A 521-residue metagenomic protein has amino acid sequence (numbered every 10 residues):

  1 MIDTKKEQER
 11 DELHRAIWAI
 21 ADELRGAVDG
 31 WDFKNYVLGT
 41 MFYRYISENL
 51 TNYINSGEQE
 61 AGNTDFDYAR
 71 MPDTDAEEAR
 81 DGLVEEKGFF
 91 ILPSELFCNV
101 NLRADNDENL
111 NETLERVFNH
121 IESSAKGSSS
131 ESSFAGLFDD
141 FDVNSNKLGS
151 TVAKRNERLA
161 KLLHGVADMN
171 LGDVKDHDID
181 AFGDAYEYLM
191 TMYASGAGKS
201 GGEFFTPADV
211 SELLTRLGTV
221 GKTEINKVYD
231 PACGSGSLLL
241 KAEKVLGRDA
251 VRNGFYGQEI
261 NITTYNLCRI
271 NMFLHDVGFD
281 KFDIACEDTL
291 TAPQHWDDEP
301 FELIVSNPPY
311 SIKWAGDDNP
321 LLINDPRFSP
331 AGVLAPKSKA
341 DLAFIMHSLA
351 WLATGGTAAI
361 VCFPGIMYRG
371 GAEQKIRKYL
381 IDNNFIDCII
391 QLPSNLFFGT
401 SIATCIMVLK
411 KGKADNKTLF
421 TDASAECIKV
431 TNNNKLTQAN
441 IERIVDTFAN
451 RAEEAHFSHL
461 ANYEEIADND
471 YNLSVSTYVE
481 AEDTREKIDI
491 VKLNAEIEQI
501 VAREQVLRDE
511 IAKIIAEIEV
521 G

Functional and structural regions predicted by a protein language model:
M1-L213, L217-G218, K222, D280-T289 (+3 more regions): Non-catalytic, mostly N-terminal accessory regions of nucleic-acid modification and defense proteins
I2-T4, Q8, D298-G521: A conserved structural/catalytic subdomain of Rossmann-like adenosyl-cofactor enzymes
Y45-I46, L171, M190-A194, G247 (+7 more regions): Non-catalytic alpha-helical coupling and interface elements of nucleotide-dependent molecular machines and regulators
D75, S235, I262, T291 (+3 more regions): Residue-level detector of flexible, active-site-proximal loop/helix-junction positions within diverse enzyme catalytic
A194-A197, V251-R252, I428-K429: Short small-residue beta-strand/loop micro-motif enriched in glycine and branched aliphatics
S200-S306, S311-K313, D317-L322, R327-G332 (+3 more regions): Conserved S-adenosyl-L-methionine
